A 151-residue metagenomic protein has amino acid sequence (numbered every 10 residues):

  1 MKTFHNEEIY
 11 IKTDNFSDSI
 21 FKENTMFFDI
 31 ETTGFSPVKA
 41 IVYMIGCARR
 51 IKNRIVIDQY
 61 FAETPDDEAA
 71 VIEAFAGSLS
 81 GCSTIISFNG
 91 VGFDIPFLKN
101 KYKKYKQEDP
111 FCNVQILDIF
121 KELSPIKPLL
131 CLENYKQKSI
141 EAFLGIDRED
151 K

Functional and structural regions predicted by a protein language model:
M1-K22: N-terminal accessory regions of nucleic-acid-interacting proteins
S17-I20, F35-V38, A76-G81: Short, charge-rich binding segments
N24-T33: Two-metal-ion RNase H-like nuclease active-site motif
T32, S36-I51, V56-I57: RNase H-like nuclease fold core
I55-F143: Conserved DEDDh/DEDDy metal-dependent 3′-5′ exonuclease domain
E133, D147-K151: Long, charge-rich alpha-helical interaction segments
